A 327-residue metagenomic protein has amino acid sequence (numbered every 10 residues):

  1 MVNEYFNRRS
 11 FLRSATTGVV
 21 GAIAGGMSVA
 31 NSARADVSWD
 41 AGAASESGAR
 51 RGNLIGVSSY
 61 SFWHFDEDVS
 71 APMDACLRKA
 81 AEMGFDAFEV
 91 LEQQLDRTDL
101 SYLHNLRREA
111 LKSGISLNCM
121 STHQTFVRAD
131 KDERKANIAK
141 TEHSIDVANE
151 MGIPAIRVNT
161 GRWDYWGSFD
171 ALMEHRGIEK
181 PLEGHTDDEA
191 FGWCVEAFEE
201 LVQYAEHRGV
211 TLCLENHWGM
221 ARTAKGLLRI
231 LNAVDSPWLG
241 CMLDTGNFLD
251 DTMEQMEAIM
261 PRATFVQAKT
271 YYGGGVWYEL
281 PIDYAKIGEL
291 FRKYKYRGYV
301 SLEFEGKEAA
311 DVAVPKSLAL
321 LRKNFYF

Functional and structural regions predicted by a protein language model:
V2-G56, S61-M83, E199, H207 (+1 more regions): Histidine-acidic metal/acid-base catalytic patches
T16, V20-G21, W39-R50, E109-C119 (+1 more regions): Active-site acidic/histidine proton-transfer and metal-coordination neighborhood in alpha/beta enzyme cores
A71-D74, Y102-N105, R134, I138-T141 (+2 more regions): Charged helix-capping and loop-helix junction motifs
D86-A87, S116, P154, T211 (+2 more regions): Residue-level detector of anion-binding/catalytic polar loops
E89, C119-S121, R157, C213 (+2 more regions): Conserved beta-strand positions in the central sheet of alpha/beta enzyme cores
E89-Q93, L212-N216, M242-D244, S301-E303: Short catalytic-loop micro-motif centered on adjacent basic/acidic residues
E89-R107, W163-G167: Glycine-rich, proline-tolerant flexible connector loops at the mouths of alpha/beta enzymes
Y102-K112, E200-L201, K286-L290: Catalytic-core regions built around general acid/base machinery
